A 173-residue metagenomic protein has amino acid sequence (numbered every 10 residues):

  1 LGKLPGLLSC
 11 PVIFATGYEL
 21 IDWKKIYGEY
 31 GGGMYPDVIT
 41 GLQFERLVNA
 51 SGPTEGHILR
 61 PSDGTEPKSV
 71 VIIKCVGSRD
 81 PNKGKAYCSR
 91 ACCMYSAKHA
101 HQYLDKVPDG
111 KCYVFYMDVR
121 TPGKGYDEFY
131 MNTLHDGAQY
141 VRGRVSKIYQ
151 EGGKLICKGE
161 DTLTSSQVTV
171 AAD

Functional and structural regions predicted by a protein language model:
L1, E19-G123: Rossmann-like dinucleotide/flavin-binding elements
L1-E19, A97-D173: A Rossmann-like FAD-binding core segment of flavoenzymes
